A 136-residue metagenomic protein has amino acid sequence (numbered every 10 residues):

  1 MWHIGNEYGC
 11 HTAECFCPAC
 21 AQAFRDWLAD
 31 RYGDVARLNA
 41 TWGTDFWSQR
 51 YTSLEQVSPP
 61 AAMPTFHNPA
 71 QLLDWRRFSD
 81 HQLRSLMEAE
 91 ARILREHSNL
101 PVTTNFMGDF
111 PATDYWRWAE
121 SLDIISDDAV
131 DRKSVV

Functional and structural regions predicted by a protein language model:
M1-D131: Polysaccharide-binding and catalytic clefts of secreted carbohydrate-active enzymes
K133-V135: Conserved small/polar residues in nucleotide/adenosyl-binding loops
